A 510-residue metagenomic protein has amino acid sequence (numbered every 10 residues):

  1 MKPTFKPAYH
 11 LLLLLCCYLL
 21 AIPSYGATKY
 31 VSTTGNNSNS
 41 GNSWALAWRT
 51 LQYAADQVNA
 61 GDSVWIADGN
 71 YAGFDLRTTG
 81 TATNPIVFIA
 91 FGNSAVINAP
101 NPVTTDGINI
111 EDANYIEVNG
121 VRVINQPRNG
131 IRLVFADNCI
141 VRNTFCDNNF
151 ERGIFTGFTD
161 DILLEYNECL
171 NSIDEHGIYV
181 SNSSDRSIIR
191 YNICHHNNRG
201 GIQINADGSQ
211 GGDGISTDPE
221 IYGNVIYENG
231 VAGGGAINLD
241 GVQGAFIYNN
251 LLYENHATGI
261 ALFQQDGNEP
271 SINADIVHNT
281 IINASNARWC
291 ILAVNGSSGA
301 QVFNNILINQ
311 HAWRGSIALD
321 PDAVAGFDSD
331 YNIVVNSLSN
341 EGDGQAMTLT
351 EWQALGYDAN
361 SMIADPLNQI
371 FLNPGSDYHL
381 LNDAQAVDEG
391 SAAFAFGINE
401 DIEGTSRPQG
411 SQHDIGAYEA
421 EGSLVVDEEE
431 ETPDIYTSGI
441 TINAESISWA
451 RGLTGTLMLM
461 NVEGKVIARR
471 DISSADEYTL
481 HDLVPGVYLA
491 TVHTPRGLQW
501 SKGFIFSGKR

Functional and structural regions predicted by a protein language model:
T33-A67, A72-G73, W352, A384 (+2 more regions): Acidic Gly/Asp/Thr-rich repetitive segments characteristic of extracellular carbohydrate-active and adhesion proteins
N59-N98, E111-N119, N138, W352 (+1 more regions): Beta-solenoid repeat scaffold
G73-G80, D106-D112, N129-F135, R152-F158 (+7 more regions): Glycine-rich beta-solenoid repeat tracts in large extracellular/virion proteins
P85, I89-S94, N114-N125, D137-E151 (+8 more regions): Right-handed parallel beta-helix
A346, E351-E419: C-terminal accessory segments
D358-N360, E419-S446, R451, F506-R510: Residue-level detector of functionally pivotal "anchor" positions at catalytic/ligand-binding pockets or at interdomain
I442-A444, V466, P485-R510: C-terminal tail/sorting-segment detector
